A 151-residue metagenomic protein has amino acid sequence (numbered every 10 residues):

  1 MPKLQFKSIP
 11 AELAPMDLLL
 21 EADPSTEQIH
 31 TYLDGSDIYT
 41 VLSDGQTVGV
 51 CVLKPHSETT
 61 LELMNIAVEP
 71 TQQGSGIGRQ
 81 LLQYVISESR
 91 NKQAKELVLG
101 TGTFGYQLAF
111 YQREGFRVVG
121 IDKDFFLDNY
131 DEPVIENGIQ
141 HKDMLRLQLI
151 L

Functional and structural regions predicted by a protein language model:
P2-T71: Acetyl-CoA-dependent GNAT
S36-I38, H141-R146: Short hydrophobic/aromatic beta-strand or adjacent loop that forms the aromatic wall/cage of a ligand/substrate-binding
T59, K95, R117: Short acidic/polar active-site loop segments enriched in Thr and Asp
E62, A67, G76, V98 (+1 more regions): Conserved beta-strand segments that form the floor/walls of ligand-binding pockets within enzyme and binding domains
G74-S87, R113: Conserved acetyl-CoA-binding loop-helix of GNAT-fold acetyltransferases
S89-G102: Conserved GNAT acetyl-CoA-binding A-motif
V98-G100, Q112, R117-G138: Conserved catalytic-core motifs of GNAT/GCN5-like acyltransferases
Q148-L151: Short beta-strand-to-coil "C-cap" segments at the C-terminal boundary of structured domains/repeats, marking
